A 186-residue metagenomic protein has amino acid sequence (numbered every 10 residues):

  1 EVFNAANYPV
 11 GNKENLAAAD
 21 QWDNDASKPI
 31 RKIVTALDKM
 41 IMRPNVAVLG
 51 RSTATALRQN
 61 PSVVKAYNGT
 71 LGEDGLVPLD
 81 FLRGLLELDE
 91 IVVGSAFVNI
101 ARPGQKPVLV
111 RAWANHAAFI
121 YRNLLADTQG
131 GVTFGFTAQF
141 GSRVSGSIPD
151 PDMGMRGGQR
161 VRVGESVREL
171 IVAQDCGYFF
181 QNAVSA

Functional and structural regions predicted by a protein language model:
F3-L85: Extended, solvent-exposed, turn-rich assembly/linker loops in the middle of proteins
D20-Q21, V64, N68-A186: Sequence/fold signature of self-assembling virion shell proteins
